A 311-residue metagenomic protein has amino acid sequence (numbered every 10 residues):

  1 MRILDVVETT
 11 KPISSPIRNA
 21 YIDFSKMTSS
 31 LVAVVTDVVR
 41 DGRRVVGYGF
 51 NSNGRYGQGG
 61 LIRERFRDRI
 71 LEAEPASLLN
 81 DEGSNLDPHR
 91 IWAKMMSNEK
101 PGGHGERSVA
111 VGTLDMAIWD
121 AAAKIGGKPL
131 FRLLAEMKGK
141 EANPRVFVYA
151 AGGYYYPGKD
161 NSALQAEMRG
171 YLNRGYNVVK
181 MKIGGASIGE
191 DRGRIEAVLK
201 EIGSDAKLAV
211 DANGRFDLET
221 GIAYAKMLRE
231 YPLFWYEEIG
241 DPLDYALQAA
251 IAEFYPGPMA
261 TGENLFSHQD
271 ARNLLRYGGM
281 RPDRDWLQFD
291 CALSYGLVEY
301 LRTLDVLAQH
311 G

Functional and structural regions predicted by a protein language model:
M1-E8, N19-D23, A93-G102, K124 (+1 more regions): N-terminal amphipathic alpha-helix/helix-capping segment at the start of soluble metabolic enzymes
M1-G59: Structured beta-strand/loop patches that form or line metal/cofactor-binding pockets in enzymes
V39-I125: Metal- or metallocofactor-binding catalytic centers and their adjacent structured scaffolds across diverse enzyme
H104, R145-Q165, I183, A212-D217 (+1 more regions): Active-site mouth loops of central-metabolism enzymes
F131-K159, R194, E201-G203, P256: N-terminal small/glycine-rich loop or linker at the start of catalytic domains across soluble metabolic enzymes
E167-K182: Catalytic domains of carbohydrate-active enzymes, especially glycoside hydrolases
G185-G311: Catalytic core of soluble alpha/beta enzymes
